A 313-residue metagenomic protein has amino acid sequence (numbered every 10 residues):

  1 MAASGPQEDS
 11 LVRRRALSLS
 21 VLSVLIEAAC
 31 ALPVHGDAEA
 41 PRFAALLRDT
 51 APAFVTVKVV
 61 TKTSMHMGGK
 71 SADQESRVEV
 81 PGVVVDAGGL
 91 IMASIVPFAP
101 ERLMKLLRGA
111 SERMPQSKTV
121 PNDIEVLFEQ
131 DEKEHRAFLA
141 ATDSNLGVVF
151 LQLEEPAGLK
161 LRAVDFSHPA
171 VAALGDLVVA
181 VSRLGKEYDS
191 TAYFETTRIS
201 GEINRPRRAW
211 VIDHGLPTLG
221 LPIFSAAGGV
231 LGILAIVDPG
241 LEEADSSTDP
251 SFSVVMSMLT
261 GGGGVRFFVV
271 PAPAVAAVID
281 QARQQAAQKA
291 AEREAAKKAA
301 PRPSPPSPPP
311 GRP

Functional and structural regions predicted by a protein language model:
A16-S18: N-terminal export leaders
S20-A29: Bacterial N-terminal signal peptides
E39-A44, S64-V96, E134-R136, G220-P222: A conserved glycine-rich beta-strand in the N-terminal activation segment of trypsin-fold
A40-L47, A99-L127, R136, L184-E187 (+1 more regions): C-terminal cap/linker of serine protease catalytic domains
R42, L161-L219, L234-S246: Flexible, gly/ser-rich surface segments that form the specificity/activation loops bordering the active-site cleft
D49-M67: A short, Trp-centered hydrophobic/proline-enriched beta-strand micro-motif
V55-V57, G82, G89, A93 (+7 more regions): Terminal peptide-recognition signature
Q74, G109-A157: Conserved catalytic-core segment of clan PA serine endopeptidases
